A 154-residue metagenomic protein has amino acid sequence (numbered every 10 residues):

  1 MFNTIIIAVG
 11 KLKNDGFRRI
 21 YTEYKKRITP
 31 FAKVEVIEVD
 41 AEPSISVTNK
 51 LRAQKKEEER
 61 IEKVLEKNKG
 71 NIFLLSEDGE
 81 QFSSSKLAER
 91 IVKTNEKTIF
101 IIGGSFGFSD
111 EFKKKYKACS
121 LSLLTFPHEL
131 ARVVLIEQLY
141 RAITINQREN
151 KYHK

Functional and structural regions predicted by a protein language model:
M1-I28: N-terminal beta1-alpha1 ligand-phosphate binding loop
I6, F73, G103, L135: Conserved RecA-like P-loop NTPase ATPase core
I7, E35-I37, C119: General small-molecule cofactor/ligand-binding pocket signal
L12, E77-E80, G104-G107: Short glycine-rich anion-binding loops that position phosphate/pyrophosphate groups of nucleotides and phosphorylated
F17-Y21, S84-S85, R132-V133: Conserved strand-to-helix beginnings and helix N-cap segments that scaffold or border functional pockets
A32-V34, E38-I99: S-adenosyl-L-methionine/SAH cofactor-binding core of RNA-modifying enzymes
E96-E111: Ser/Thr/Gly-rich flexible loops in soluble cytosolic domains mediating phosphotransfer, phosphorylation
D110-K154: Structured adenosyl-cofactor binding patch, chiefly the S-adenosyl-L-methionine
